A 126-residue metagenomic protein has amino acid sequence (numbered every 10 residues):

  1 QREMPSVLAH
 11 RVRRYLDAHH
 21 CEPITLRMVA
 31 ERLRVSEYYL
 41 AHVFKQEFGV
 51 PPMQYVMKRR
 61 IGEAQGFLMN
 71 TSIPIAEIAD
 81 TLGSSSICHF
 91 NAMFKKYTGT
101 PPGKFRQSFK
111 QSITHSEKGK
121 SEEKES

Functional and structural regions predicted by a protein language model:
Q1-Y15, R32-A41: An amphipathic alpha-helical interaction segment
H10-R14, A18, P23-R27, Q46-N91 (+1 more regions): Terminal helix-turn-helix DNA-binding modules in bacterial transcription factors
C88, T98-T100: Short glycine/proline-enriched turn or capping motifs at secondary-structure junctions
